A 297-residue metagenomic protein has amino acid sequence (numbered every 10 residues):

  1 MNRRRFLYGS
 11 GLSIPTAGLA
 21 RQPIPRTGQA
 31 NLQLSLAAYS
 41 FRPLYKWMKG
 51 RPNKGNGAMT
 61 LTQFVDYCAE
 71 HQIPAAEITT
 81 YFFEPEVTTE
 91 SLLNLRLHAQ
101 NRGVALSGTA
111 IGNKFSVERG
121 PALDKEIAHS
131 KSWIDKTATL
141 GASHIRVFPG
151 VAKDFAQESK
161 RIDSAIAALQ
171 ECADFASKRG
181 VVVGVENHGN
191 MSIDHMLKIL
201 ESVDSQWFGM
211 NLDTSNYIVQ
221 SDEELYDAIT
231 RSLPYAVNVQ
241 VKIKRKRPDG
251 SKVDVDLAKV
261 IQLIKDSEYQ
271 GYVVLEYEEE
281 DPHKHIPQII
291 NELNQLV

Functional and structural regions predicted by a protein language model:
N2-T139, K160, A167, D194 (+3 more regions): N-terminal pre-domain/capping segments
T27, N101-V104, F175-V181, S202-W207 (+2 more regions): Short helix-capping segments at alpha-helix termini
L32-A38, A76-I78, L106-I111, I145-V147 (+4 more regions): Hydrophobic faces of well-ordered beta-strands that scaffold small-molecule active sites in alpha/beta enzyme cores
Y39-F41, T79-F83, I111-K114, G150-A152 (+4 more regions): Active-site beta-loop-alpha junctions enriched in small/polar residues
I73, T137, A142, A236 (+1 more regions): A structural motif
A75-A76, I166-L263: Acidic/histidine-rich catalytic cores of soluble enzymes
T137-E158, R179, G184-H188: Active-site groove signature of glycoside hydrolases
K153-L169: Active-site cleft segment of glycoside hydrolase catalytic domains centered on the general acid/base Glu
